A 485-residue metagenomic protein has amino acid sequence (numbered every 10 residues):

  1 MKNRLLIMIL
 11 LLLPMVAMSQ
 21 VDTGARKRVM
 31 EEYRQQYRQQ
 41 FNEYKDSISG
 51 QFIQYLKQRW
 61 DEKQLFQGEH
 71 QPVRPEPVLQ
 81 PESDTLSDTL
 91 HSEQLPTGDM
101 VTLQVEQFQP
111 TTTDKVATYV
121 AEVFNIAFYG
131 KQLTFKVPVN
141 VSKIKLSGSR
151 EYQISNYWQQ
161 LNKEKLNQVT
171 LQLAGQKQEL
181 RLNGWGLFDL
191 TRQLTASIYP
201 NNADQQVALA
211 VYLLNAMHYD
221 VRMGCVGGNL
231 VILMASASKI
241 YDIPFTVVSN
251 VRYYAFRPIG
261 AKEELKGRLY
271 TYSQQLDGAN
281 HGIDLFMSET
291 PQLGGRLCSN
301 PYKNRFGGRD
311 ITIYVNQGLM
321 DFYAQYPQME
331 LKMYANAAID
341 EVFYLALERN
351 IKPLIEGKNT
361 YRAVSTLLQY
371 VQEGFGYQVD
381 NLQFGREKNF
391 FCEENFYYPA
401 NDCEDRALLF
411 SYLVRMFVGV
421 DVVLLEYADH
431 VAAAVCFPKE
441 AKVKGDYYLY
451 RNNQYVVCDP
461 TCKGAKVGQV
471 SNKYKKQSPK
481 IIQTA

Functional and structural regions predicted by a protein language model:
K2-L10: Sec-dependent signal peptide recognition, specifically the positively charged N-region followed immediately by
L10-M18: Hydrophobic h-region of N-terminal signal peptides that target proteins for export in Gram-negative bacteria
S19-R28: Cleaved targeting-peptide boundary
K27, E31-L213: Long, contiguous, compositionally biased segments that the model treats as domain-scale units
V139-K143, S147-T191, M333-Y398, T461: Secondary-structure boundary elements
S197-A210, Y219, Q378-P438: Active-site neighborhood of thiol-dependent amide/isopeptide-bond enzymes
Q205-K352: Extended, non-transmembrane interaction/recognition domains
V221-N250, I355-K358, D405-A485: Hydrophobic/aromatic-rich core segments of domains that either
